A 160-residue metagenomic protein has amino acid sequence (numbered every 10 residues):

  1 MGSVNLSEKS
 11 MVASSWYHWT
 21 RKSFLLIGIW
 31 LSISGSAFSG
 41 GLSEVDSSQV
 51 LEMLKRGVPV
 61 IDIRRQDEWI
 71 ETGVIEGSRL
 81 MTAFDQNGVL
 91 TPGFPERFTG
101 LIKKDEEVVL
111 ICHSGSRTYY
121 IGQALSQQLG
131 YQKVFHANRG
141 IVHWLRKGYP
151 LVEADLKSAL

Functional and structural regions predicted by a protein language model:
G2, S15-W19, I33-R56, Q66-E107 (+1 more regions): Rhodanese-like catalytic fold shared by cysteine-dependent sulfurtransferases and DSP/PTP-type phosphatases
V4-F24: Bacterial N-terminal signal peptides that target proteins for export
K22-S34: Bacterial N-terminal signal peptides
V60-D62: Structural scaffold elements adjacent to functional motifs in cytosolic proteins
I111-C112: Short, surface-exposed ligand- or partner-binding patches at beta-edge/loop junctions that are enriched in aromatics
